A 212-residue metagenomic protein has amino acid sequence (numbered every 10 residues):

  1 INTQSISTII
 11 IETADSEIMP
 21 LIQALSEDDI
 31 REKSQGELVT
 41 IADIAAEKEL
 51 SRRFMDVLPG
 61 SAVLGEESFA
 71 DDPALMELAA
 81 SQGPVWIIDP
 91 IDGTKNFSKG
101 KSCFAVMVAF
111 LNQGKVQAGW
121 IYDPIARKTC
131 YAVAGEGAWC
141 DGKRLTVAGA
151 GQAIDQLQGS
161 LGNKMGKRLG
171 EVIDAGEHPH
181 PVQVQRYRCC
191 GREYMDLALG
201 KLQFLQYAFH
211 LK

Functional and structural regions predicted by a protein language model:
I1-I91: N-terminal subdomain of lithium-sensitive/metallo-dependent phosphomonoesterases centered on the IMPase/IPPase/PAP
I18, D43, F54, T94 (+4 more regions): Residue-level signal for inorganic ion chemistry
G65-E67, G142, R188: Short loop/edge segments at beta-strand edges and connector loops that shape dinucleotide/nucleotide cofactor-binding
E66, Y122, A208: Conserved residues at the C-terminal ends of beta-strands
A79-W139: DPxDG-like acidic metal-binding loop motif
Q117, L145-V147: Short, isolated positions in well-ordered beta-strands
G149-K212: An extended, acidic
